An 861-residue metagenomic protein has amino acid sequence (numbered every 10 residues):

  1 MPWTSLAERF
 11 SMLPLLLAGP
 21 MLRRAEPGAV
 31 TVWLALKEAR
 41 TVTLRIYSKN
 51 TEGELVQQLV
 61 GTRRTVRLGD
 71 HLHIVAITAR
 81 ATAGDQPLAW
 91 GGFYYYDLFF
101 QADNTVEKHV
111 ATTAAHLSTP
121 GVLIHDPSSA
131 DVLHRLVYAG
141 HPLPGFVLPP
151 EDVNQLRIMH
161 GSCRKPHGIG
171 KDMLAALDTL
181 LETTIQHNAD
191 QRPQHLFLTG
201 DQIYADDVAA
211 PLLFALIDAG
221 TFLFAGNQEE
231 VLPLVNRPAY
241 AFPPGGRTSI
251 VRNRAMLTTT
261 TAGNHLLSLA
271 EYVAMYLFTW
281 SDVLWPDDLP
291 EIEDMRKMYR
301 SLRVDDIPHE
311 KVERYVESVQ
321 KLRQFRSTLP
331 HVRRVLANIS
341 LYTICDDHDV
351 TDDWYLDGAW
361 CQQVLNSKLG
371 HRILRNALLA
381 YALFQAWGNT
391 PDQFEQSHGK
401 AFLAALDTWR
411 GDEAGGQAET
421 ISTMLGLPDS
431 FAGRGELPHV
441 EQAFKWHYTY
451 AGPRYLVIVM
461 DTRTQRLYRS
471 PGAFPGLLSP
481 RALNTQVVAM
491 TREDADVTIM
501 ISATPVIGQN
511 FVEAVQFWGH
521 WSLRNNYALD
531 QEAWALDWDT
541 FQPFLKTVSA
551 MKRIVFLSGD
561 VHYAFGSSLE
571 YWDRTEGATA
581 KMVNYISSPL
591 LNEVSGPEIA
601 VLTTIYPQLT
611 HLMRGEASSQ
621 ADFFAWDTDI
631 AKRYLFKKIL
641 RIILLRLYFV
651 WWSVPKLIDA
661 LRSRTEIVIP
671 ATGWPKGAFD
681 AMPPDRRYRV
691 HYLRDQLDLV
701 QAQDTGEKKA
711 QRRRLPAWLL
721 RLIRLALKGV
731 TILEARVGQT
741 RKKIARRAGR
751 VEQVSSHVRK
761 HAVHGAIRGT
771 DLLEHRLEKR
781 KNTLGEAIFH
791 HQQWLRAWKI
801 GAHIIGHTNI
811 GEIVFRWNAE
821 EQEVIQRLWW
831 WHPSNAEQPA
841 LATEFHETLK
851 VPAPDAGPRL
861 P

Functional and structural regions predicted by a protein language model:
P2-P861: Extended recognition/assembly regions associated with phosphoester-bond processing machinery
